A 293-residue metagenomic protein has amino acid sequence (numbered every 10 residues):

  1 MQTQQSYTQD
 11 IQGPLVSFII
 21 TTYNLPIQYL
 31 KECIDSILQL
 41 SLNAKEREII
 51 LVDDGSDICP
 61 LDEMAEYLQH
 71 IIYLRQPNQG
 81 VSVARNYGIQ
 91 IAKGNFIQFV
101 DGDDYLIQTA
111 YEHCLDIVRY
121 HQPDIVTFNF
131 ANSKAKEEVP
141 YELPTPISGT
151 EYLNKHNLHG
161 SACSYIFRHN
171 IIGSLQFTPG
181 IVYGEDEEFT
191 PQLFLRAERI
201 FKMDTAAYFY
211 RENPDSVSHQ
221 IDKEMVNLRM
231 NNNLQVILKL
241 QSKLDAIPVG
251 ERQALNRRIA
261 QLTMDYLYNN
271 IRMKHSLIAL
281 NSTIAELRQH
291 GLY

Functional and structural regions predicted by a protein language model:
M1-I11, R211-Y293: C-terminal subregions of glycosyltransferases and related glycan-biosynthesis enzymes
M1-N232, S242, A246: Nucleotide-sugar donor-binding/catalytic module of glycosyltransferases that assemble extracellular/cell-envelope
